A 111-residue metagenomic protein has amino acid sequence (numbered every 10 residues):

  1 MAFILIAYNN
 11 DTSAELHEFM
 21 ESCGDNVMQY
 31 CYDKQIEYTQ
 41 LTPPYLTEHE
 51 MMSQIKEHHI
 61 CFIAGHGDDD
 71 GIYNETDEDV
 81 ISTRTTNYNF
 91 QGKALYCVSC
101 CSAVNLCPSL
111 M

Functional and structural regions predicted by a protein language model:
M1-I60, A94-C97: A domain-level signal for caspase-like cysteine endopeptidase catalytic cores and their zymogen-processing architecture
T12-A14, D69, V104: Short, acidic Gly/Pro/Ser/Thr-rich loop/turn segments
Q54-I72: Short, structured active-site "lid" loops
A64, G71-M111: Catalytic cores of nucleophile-dependent amide-cleaving enzymes
